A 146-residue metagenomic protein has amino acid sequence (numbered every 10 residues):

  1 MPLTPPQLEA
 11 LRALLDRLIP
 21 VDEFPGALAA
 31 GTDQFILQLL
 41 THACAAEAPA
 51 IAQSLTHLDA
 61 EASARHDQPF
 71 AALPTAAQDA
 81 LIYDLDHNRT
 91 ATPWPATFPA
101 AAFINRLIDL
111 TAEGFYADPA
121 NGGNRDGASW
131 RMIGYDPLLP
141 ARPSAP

Functional and structural regions predicted by a protein language model:
M1-Q7: C-terminal segment of N-terminal export signals and the immediately downstream linker at the start of the mature
Q7-A13, R17, Q34-P146: Mature-region segments of soluble proteins
P20: Structured, acidic catalytic/metal-binding patches in enzyme active sites
F24-A30, A46: Zn2+-dependent metallopeptidase catalytic domains
